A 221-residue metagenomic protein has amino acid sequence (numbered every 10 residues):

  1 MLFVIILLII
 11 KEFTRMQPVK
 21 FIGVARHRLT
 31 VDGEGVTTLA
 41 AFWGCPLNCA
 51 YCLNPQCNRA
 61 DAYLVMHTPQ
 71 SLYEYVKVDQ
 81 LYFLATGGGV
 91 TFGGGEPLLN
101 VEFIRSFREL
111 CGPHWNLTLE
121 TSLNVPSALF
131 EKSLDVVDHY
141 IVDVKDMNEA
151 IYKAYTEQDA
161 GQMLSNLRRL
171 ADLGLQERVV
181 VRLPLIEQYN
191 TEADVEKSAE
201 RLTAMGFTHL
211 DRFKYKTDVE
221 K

Functional and structural regions predicted by a protein language model:
L8-D61, V78-L84: N-terminal [4Fe-4S]-dependent radical SAM core
P55-Q56, A62, L123, A204: Short, intrinsically disordered/low-complexity patches at protein termini and at juxtamembrane boundaries
L64-H67: Extended, non-globular alpha-helical segments
K77-L81, T86-G89, G93-G94, L98-D218: Conserved AdoMet/S-adenosylmethionine-binding subsite of the radical SAM
K221: Binuclear metal-ion centers of metallo-dependent hydrolases, dominated by the metallo-beta-lactamase
